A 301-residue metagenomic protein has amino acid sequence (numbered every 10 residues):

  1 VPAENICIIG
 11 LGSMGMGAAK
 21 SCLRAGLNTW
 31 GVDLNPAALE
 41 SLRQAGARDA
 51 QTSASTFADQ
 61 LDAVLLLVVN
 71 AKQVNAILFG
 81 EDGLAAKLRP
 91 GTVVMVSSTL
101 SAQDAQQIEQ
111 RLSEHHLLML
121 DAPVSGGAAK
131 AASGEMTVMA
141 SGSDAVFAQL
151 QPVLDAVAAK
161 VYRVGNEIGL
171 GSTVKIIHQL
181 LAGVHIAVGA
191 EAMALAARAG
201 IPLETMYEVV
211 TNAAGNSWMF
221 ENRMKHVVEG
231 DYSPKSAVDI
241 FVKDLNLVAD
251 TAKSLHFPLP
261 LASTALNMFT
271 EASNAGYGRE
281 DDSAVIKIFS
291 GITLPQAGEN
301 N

Functional and structural regions predicted by a protein language model:
V1-L67, T92: NAD(P)+-binding Rossmann beta1-loop-alpha1 motif at the extreme N-terminus of oxidoreductases
I6-L11, T99-Q179, G183: Rossmann-fold dinucleotide-binding core
G10, E204-N212, S263-N267: Beta-strand segments within the central parallel beta-sheet cores of soluble alpha/beta enzyme folds
A54-L66, N70-M119: Rossmann-fold NAD(P) dinucleotide-binding segment
S133-G134, V138-S141, Y162, I168-A199 (+2 more regions): Active-site-proximal catalytic alpha-helix in oxidoreductases
S172, L181, N216-G278, I288: Interdomain hinge/lid region at the active-site interface of Rossmann-like NAD(P)-dependent oxidoreductases
N274-N301: NAD(P)-dependent dehydrogenase/reductase Rossmann-like domain
